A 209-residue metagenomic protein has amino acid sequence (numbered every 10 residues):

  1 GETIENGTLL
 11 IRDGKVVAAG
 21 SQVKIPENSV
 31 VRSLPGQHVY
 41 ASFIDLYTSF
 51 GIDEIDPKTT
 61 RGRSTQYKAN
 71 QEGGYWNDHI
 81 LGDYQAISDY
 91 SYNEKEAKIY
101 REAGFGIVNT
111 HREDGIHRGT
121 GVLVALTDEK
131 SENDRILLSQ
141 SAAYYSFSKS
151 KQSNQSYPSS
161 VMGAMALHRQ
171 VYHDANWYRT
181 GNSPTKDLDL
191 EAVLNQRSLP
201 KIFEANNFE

Functional and structural regions predicted by a protein language model:
G1-E2, I116: Short glycine/serine/proline-enriched coil/turn segments at secondary-structure junctions
E2-S42, P57: Histidine-rich, glycine-flanked metal-binding segment
I11, V16, D83, A103 (+1 more regions): Extended hydrophobic/Leu-rich segments
G14-V16, S21-Q22, Q37, S49 (+3 more regions): Solvent-exposed coil/turn segments that connect beta secondary-structure elements in extracytoplasmic/periplasmic
S21, D53-K58, T120-V122: Short, solvent-exposed loop/turn and secondary-structure capping segments
I25-P26, I80, N195-R197: A short, polar/charged loop/turn motif at coil->beta-strand junctions and beta-hairpin connectors
Q37-A103: Metal-associated gating/positioning segment near the N- to mid-region
N93-E209: Polyanionic/metal-chelating signatures
